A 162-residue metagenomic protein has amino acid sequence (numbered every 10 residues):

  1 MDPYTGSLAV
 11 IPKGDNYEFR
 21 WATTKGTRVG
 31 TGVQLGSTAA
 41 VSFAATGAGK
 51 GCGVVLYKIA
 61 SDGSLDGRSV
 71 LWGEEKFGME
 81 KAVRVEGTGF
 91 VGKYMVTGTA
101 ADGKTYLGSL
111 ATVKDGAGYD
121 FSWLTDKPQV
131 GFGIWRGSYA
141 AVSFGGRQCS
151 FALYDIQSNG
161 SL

Functional and structural regions predicted by a protein language model:
M1-L162: Central antiparallel beta-sheet cores of small beta-barrel/beta-sandwich binding domains
